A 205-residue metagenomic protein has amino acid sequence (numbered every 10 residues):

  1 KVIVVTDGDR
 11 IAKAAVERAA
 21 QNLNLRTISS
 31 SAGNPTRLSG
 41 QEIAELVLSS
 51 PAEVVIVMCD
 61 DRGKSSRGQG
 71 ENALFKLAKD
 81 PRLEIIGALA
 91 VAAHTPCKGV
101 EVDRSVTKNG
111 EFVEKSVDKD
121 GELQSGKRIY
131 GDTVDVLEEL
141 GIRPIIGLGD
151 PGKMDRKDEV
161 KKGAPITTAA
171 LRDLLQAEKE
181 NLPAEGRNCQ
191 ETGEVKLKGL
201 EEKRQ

Functional and structural regions predicted by a protein language model:
K1-E201: Conserved mixed alpha/beta catalytic, RNA-binding, or beta-rich assembly cores of soluble enzyme, regulatory
R204-Q205: C-terminal end-of-chain micro-motif
